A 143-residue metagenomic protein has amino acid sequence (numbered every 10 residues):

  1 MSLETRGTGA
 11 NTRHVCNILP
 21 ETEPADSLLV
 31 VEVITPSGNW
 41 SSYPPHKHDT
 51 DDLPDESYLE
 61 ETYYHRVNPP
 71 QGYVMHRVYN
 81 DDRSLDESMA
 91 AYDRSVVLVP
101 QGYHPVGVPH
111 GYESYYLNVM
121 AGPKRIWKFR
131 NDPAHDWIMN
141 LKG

Functional and structural regions predicted by a protein language model:
M1-E23, L117-G143: Double-stranded beta-helix
N17, E21-R83: A mid-sequence, solvent-exposed acidic-amphipathic segment
H46, H65, M75-R77, P105-H110 (+1 more regions): Short beta-strand His + acidic residue motifs that chelate non-heme Fe in jelly-roll/DSBH and cupin folds
P54, L85-S88, M139-N140: A short, polar/proline- and glycine-enriched secondary-structure boundary/capping micro-motif
P69-G72, D81-S84, Y103-V106, E113 (+1 more regions): Short Gly/Pro-enriched loop/turn and capping motifs at secondary-structure junctions
R77-A90, P100: Short, local alpha-helical segments
A90-G111: Conserved metal-binding segment of the jelly-roll/cupin
